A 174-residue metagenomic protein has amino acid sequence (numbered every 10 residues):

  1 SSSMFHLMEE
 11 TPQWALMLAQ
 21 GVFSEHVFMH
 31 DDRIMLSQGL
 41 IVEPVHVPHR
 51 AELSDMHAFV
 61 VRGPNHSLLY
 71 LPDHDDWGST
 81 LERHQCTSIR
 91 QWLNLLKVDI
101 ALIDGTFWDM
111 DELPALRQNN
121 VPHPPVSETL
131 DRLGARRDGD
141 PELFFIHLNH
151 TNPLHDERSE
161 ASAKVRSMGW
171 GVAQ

Functional and structural regions predicted by a protein language model:
S1-A19: Active-site HxH/HxHxD metal-binding segment of metal-dependent hydrolases
S1-S2, P72, H147: Short beta-strand/turn micro-motifs composed of small residues that flank or help shape donor/cofactor-binding pockets
M17-E25, S37-L40, R166-G169: A short helix-to-beta-strand connector/capping loop
L18-G21, A58, D138-D140: Short helix-terminating capping/connector loops at secondary-structure junctions
E25-R90, N94, Q174: Core dinuclear metal-dependent hydrolase active-site scaffold
S67, D75-A173: Cap/insert and terminal regions of metallo-dependent hydrolase folds
